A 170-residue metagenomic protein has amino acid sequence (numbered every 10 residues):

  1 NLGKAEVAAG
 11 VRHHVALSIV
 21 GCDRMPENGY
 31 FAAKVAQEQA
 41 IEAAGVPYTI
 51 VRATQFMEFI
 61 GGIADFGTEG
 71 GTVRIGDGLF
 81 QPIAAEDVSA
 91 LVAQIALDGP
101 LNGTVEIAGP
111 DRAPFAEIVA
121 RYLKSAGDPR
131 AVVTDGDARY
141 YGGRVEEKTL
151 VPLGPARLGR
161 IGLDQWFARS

Functional and structural regions predicted by a protein language model:
N1-A8: Short, charged beta->alpha transition segments
G3, A85-A93, R160-A168: Short, amphipathic alpha-helical "lid/cap" segments that border enzyme active or binding sites
A9-R12, C22-A131, G136-Y141, E146: Oxidoreductase cofactor-interface core, primarily capturing Rossmann-like NAD(P)-dependent enzymes
A16-L17: Rossmann-fold scaffold of SDR-type NAD(P)-dependent oxidoreductases
K148, L153-S170: Amphipathic terminal alpha-helices
